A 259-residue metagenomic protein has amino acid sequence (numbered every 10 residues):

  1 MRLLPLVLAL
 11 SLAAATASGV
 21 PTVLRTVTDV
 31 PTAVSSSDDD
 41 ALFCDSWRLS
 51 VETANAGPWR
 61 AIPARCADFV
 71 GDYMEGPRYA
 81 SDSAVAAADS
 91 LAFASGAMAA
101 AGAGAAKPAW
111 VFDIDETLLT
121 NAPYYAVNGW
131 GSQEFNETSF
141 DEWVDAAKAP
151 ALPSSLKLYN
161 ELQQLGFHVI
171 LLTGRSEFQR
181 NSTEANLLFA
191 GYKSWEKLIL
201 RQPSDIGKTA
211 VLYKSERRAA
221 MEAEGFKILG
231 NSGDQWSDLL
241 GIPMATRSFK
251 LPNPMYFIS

Functional and structural regions predicted by a protein language model:
R2-F112: Non-catalytic pre-domain segments flanking phosphatase-related domains
R65-C66, A100, G104-A109, L118-P153 (+2 more regions): Active-site neighborhood of HAD-like aspartate-dependent phosphohydrolases
Y73-S81, D141-K148, I170-R175, G207-K208: Second-shell loop/turn segments in exported
A105-P108, Q163-I170, K193-K197, G225-L229 (+1 more regions): Loop/turn elements at helix/coil->beta-strand transitions in domains of secreted/extracellular proteins
E116-T117, A146, S155-L187, K197-R201 (+1 more regions): Substrate-recognition element of Asp-dependent hydrolases with the DxDx(T/V) motif
T120, Q179-N181, G207-A210, L239-I242 (+1 more regions): Extracytoplasmic/secreted cell-surface and envelope-processing proteins
E177-L229: Substrate-recognition "cap/lid" segment bordering the active-site pocket of phosphatases
S215-R218, E224-S259: Acidic, Mg2+-coordinating phosphoryl-transfer loop and its flanking beta/alpha structural elements, shared across
